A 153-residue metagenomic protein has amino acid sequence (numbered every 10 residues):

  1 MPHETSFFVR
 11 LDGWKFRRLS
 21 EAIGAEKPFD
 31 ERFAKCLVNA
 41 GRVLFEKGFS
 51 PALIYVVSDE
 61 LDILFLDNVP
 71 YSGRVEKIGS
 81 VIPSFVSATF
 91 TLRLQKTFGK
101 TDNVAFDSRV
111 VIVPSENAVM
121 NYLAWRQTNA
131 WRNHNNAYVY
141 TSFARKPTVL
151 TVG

Functional and structural regions predicted by a protein language model:
M1-G153: Regulatory and interdomain segments flanking nucleotide-handling catalytic cores in signaling/defense enzymes
